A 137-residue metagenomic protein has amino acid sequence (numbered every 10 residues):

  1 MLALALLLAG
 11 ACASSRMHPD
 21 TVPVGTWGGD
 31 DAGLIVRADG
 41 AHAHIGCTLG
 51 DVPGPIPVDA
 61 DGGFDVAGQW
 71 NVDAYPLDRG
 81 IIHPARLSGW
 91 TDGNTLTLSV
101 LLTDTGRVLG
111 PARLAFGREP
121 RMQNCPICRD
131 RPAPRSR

Functional and structural regions predicted by a protein language model:
M1-L2: Bacterial N-terminal signal peptides that target proteins for export
A9-A11: C-terminal motif of bacterial Sec signal peptides marking the signal peptidase cleavage site
M17-G33, V66, L98, P120-S136: Tryptophan-anchored aromatic micro-motifs
D30-V72: N-terminal glycine/threonine-rich, aromatic-flanked beta-hairpin/loop signature
L34, P53-P57, I82-T91, A112-L114: Hydrophobic/aromatic beta-strand elements that line small-molecule binding cavities or substrate pockets in beta-rich
C47, D104-G106, R118-P120: Solvent-exposed strand-loop boundary residues in beta-sheet-rich modules
V66-W90: An anionic, turn-rich surface loop/hairpin at beta-sheet edges that serves as a generic interaction/coordination patch
L98-A112: Short, exposed beta-strand-loop hairpins at the edges of beta-sheets in extracellular/periplasmic proteins
